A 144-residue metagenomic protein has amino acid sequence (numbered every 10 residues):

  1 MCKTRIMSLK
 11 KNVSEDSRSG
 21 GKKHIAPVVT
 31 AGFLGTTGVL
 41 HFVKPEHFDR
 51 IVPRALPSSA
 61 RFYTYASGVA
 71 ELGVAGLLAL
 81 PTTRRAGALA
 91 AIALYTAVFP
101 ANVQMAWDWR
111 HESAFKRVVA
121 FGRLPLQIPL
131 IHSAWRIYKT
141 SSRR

Functional and structural regions predicted by a protein language model:
M1-R144: Short amphipathic, positively biased membrane-proximal segments that drive organelle/inner-membrane targeting
